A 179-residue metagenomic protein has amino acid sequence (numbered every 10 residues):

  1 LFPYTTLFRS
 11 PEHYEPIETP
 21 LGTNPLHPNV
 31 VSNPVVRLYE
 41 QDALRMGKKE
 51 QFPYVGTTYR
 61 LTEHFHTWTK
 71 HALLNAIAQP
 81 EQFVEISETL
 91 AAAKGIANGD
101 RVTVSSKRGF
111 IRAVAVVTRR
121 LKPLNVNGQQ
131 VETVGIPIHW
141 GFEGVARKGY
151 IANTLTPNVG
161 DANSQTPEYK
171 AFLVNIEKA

Functional and structural regions predicted by a protein language model:
L1, T19-P20, N24, Q51 (+1 more regions): Long, contiguous, secondary-structure-rich segments that constitute the structural scaffold of globular domains
F2-L7: Short, small-residue-biased leader/transition segments that mark boundaries at the very start of proteins
F8-Q79, E88: Non-catalytic terminal/interface segments that mediate subunit docking, oligomerization, and allosteric communication
